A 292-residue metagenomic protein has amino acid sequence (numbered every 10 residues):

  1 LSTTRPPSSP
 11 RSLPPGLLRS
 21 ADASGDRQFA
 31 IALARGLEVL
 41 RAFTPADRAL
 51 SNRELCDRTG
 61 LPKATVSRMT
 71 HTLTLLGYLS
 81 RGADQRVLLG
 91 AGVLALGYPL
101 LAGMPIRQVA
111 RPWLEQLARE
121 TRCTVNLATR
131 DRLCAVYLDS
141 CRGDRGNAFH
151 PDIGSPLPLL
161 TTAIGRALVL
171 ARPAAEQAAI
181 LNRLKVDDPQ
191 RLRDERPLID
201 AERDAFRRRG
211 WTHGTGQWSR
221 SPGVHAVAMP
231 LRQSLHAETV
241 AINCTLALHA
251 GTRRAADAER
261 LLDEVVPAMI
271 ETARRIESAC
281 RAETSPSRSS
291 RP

Functional and structural regions predicted by a protein language model:
S2-R107, R274-A279: N-terminal helix-turn-helix
S2-R11, L18-R19, N147-S221: Short, solvent-exposed recognition segments
F29-L33, G90, G103, R107 (+6 more regions): Short, structured helix-loop boundary elements
Q85-R183: Amphipathic alpha-helical effector-binding/dimerization core of metabolite-sensing transcriptional regulators
S221-G223, E238-P292: Juxtadomain coupling helices with adjacent low-complexity linkers
A226-A228: Short hydrophobic/aromatic beta-strand element in the GNAT-like acyltransferase core that lines or flanks the acyl-donor
L231-S234: Sensor-regulatory modules in signal-transduction proteins
